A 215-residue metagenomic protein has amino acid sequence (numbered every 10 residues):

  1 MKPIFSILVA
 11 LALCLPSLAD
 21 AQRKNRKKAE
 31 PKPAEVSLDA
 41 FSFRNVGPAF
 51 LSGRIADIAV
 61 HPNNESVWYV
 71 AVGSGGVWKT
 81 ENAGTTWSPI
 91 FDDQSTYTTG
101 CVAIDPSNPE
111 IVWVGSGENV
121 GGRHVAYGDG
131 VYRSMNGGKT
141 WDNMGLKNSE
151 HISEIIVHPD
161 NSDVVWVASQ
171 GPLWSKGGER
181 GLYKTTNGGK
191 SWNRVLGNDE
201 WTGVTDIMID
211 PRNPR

Functional and structural regions predicted by a protein language model:
I4-S6, S37: Gram-positive Sec-dependent secretion signals
S6-P16: Bacterial N-terminal signal peptides
A21-R215: Beta-propeller blade termini and top-face loops
